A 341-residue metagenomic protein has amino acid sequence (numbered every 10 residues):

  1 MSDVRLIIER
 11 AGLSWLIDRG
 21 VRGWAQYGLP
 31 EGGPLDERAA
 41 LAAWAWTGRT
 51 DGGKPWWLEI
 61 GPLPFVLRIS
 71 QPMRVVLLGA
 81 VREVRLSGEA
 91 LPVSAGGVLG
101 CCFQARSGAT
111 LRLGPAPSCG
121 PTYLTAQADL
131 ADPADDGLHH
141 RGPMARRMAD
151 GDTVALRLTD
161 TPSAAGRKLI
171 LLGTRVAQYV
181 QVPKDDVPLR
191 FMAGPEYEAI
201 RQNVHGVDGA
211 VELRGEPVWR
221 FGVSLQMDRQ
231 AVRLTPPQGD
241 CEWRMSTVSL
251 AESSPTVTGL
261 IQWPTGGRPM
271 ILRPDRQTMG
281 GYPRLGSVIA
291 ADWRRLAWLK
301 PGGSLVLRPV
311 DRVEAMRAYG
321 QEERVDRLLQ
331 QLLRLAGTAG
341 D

Functional and structural regions predicted by a protein language model:
M1-D341: Conserved "landmark" site that anchors the functional core of diverse proteins
